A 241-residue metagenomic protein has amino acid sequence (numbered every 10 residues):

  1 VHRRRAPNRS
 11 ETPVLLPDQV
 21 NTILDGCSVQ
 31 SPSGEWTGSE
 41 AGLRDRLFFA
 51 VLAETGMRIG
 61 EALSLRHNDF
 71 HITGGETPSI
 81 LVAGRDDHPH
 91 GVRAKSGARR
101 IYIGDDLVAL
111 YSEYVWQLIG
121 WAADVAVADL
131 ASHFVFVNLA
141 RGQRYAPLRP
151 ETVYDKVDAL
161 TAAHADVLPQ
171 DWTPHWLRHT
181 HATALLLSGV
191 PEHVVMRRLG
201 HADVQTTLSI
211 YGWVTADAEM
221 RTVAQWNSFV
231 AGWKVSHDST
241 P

Functional and structural regions predicted by a protein language model:
V1-C27, L139-R144: Flexible interdomain linker/hinge and immediately adjacent N-terminus of the catalytic tyrosine-recombinase domain
R9, H90-E113, H133-V157: C-terminal catalytic core of Y-nucleophile DNA break-rejoin enzymes
D18, T22-I59: Basic, Lys/Arg- and aromatic-enriched nucleic-acid-binding interface segment
S28, S64-Y111, I119, A123-D124: Conserved tyrosine-mediated DNA breakage-rejoining catalytic core shared by Y-recombinases
S33-E35, Q143, Y154-R197, H201: Short, basic (Lys/Arg/His-rich) helix/loop patches that form interaction surfaces in the mid-to-C-terminal regions
V51-S64, S188-V190, H201: A short, glycine-centered helix-capping/turn motif at helix boundaries that positions DNA-contacting or catalytic
L199-Q225: Catalytic-site neighborhood detector that most strongly recognizes the C-terminal catalytic loop/helix of tyrosine
W226-P241: C-terminal secondary-structure termini that scaffold catalytic or DNA-interacting sites
